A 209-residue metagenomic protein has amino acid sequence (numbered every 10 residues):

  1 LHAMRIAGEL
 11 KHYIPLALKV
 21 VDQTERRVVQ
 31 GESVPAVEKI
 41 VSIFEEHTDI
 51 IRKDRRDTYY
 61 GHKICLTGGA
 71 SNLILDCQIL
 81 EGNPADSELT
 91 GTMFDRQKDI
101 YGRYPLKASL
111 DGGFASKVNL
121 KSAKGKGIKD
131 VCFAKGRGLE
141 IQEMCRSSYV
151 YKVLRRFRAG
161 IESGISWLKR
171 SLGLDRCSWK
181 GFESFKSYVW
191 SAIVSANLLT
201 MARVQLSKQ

Functional and structural regions predicted by a protein language model:
L1-L106, L110-G112, L120-S122: Polybasic low-complexity intrinsically disordered regions
H2-R5, I100-S109, G113-R155: An internal, acidic/charged active-site-proximal segment that coordinates divalent cations and/or engages
T24, Y149-Q209: Basic, amphipathic alpha-helical segments enriched in Lys/Arg and hydrophobic/aromatic residues
S42, G68-L75, G102-R103, G138-S147 (+1 more regions): Short acidic (Asp/Glu) and glycine-rich catalytic loops that position anionic groups and cofactors
S42-E45, D76, E81, S116 (+2 more regions): Generic structural "secondary-structure junction" signal
S71, I79, D95-G102, G113-F114 (+4 more regions): Hydrophobic alpha-helix feature that most strongly marks membrane-spanning transmembrane helices and their immediate
R96-K98, K107-S109, G138-Q142, E162 (+2 more regions): Short C-terminal domain-edge/linker segments immediately following a structured domain
